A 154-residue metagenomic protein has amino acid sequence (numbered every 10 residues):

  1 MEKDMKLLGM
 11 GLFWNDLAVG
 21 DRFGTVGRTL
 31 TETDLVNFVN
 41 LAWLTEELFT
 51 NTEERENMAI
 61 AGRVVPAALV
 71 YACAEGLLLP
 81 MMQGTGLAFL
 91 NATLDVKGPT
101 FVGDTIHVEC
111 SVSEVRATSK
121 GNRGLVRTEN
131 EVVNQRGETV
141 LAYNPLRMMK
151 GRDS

Functional and structural regions predicted by a protein language model:
M1-A18, T100-S154: HotDog/MaoC-like acyl-thioester-processing domains
M1-N91, R152-S154: Hot-dog-fold acyl-thioester-processing enzymes
T25, V96-K97, A117-T118: Short helix-to-loop capping/linker segments positioned immediately adjacent to catalytic or ligand/cofactor-binding
G27, A74, V96, C110-V112: Conserved hydrophobic positions within beta-strands
F89-T100: Short, conserved aromatic-histidine micro-motifs
